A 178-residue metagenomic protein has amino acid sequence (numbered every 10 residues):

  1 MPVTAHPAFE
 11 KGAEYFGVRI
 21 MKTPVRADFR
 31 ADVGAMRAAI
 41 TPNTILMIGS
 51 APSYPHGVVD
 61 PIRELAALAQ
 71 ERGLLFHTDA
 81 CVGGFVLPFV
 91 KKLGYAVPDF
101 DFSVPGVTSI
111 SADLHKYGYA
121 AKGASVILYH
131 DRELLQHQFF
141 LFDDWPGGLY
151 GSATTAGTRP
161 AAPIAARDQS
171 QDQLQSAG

Functional and structural regions predicted by a protein language model:
M1, K22-P24, I48, H77 (+2 more regions): Structured core elements
M1-I45: PLP-dependent aminotransferase-like
A5, S53, V82-G84, K116: Active-site-proximal loop/turn and secondary-structure-junction residues that shape catalytic pockets, frequently
R30, V82-F85, G118-Y119, L135: Short gly/pro/ser/thr-enriched loop/turn and capping motifs at secondary-structure boundaries
A31-A80: Active-site phosphate-binding strand-loop segment of PLP-dependent enzymes
V33-A35, V59-E71, G83-S109: Active-site pre-lysine segment of PLP-dependent enzymes
L93-G178: Active-site C-terminal subdomain of aminotransferase-like
